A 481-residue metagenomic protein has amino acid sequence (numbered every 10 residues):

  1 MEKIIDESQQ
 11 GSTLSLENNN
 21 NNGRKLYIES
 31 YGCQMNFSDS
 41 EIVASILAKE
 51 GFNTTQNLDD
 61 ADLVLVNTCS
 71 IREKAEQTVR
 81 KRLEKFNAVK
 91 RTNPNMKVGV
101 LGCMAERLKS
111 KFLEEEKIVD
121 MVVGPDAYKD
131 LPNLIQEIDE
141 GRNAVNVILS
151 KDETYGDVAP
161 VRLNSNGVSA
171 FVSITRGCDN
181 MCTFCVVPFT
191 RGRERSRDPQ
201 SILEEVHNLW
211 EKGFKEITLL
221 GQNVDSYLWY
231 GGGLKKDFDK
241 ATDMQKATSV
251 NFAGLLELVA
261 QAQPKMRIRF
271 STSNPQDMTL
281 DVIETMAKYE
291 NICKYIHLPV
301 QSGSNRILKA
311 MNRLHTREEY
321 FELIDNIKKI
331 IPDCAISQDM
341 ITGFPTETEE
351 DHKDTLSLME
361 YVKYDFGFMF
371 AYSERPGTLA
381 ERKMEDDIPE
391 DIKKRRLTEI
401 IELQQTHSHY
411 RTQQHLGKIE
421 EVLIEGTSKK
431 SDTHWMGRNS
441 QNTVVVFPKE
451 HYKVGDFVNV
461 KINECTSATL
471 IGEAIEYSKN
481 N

Functional and structural regions predicted by a protein language model:
M1-Y227, N251, E318-K329, K353 (+4 more regions): Proteins enriched for Cys/Gly/acidic motifs involved in redox and nucleic-acid/cofactor modification
V98-G102, R107, E211-E350, E360: Conserved SAM/AdoMet-binding glycine-rich loop
N164-V168, C178-N180, I292, S302 (+5 more regions): Short flexible coil/turn linkers enriched for glycine and charged/polar residues that connect secondary-structure
C182, I202, L219, F270 (+7 more regions): Conserved, mostly hydrophobic/aromatic
G221, T272-N274, V300-S302, Q338-T342 (+6 more regions): Active-site proximal loops enriched in glycine and acidic residues that flank catalytic Cys/His/Asp and coordinate
V282-I283, T355, F447-P448: Short beta-alpha junctions and helix-cap segments that line functional grooves
K294-I296, L308-K309, Y320, P332-A335 (+6 more regions): Extended hydrophobic-aromatic, low-complexity segments
A380-N481: Terminal RNA-binding accessory module
